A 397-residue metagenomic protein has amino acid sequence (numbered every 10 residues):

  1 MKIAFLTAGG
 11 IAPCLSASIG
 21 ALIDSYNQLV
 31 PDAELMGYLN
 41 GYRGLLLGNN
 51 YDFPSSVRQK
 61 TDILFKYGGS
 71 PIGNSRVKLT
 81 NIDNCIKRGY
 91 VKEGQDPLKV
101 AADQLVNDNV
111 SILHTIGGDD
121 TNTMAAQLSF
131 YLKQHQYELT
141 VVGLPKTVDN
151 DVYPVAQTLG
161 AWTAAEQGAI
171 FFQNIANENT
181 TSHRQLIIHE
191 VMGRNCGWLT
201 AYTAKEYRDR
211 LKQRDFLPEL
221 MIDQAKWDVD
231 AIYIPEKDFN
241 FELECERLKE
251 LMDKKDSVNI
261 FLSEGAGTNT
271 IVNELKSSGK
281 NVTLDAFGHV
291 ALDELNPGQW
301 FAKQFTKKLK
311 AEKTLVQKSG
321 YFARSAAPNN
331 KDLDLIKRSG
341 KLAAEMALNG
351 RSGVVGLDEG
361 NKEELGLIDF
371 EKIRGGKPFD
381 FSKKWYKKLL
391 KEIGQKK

Functional and structural regions predicted by a protein language model:
K2-A12, P71-G73, S111-G117, L186-V191 (+1 more regions): Short glycine-rich or small-residue beta-strand-to-loop segments that form or flank ligand, phosphate, metal/Fe-S
A8-G10, Y38-R43, R76-V77, G118-D119 (+5 more regions): Short, ordered loop/turn segments at secondary-structure junctions
A12-L22, L45-L46, D96-K99, D119-Q127 (+5 more regions): Short glycine/serine/threonine-rich phosphate/pyrophosphate-binding segments that cradle anionic phosphate groups
I23-Q28, D32-S56, A126, F130-I175: Glycine/threonine-rich beta-strand-loop-alpha-helix active-site module that forms ligand/phosphate-binding
Q28-D108: Glycine-rich nucleotide/cofactor/substrate-binding loop typically near the N-terminus or early in the first domain
D103-Q104, T115-G117, T123-Q127, Y131-E138 (+1 more regions): Accessory alpha-helical/coil subdomains and C-terminal extensions that flank or cap enzyme catalytic cores
G267-K397: C-terminal non-catalytic interaction/assembly regions of soluble proteins
